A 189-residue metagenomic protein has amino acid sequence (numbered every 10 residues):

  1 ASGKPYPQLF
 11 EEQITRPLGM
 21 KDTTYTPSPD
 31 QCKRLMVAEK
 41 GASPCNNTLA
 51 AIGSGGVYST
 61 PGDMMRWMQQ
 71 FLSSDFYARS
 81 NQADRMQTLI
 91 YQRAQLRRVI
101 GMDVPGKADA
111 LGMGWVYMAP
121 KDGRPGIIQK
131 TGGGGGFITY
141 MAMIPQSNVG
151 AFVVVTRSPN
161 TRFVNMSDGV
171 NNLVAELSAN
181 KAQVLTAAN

Functional and structural regions predicted by a protein language model:
A1-T131, G135: Short, surface-exposed loop or secondary-structure junction motifs that flank catalytic or metal-binding residues
T26, G62-D63, T139, M143 (+2 more regions): Residue-level recognition of conserved structural "scaffold" positions that shape functional pockets and channels
R93-I100, G106, P120, R157-N189: Short, gly/Ser/Thr-rich active-site loops of penicillin-recognizing serine hydrolases
G126, F152, R162-M166: Extended hydrophobic-aromatic, low-complexity segments
Q129-K130, I138-S158: Short, well-ordered beta-strand elements
G134-G135, S147-V149, V170-A175: Short, low-complexity, polar/charged sequence segments that are solvent-exposed and flexible
